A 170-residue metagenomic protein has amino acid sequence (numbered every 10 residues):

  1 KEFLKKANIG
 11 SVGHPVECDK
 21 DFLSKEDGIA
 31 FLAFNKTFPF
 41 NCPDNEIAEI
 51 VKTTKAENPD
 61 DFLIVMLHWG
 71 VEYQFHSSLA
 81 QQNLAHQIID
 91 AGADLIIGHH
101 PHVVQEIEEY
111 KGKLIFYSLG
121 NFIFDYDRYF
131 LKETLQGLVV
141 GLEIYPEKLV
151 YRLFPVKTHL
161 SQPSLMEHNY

Functional and structural regions predicted by a protein language model:
K1-Y170: Acidic, metal/ion-coordinating pockets
